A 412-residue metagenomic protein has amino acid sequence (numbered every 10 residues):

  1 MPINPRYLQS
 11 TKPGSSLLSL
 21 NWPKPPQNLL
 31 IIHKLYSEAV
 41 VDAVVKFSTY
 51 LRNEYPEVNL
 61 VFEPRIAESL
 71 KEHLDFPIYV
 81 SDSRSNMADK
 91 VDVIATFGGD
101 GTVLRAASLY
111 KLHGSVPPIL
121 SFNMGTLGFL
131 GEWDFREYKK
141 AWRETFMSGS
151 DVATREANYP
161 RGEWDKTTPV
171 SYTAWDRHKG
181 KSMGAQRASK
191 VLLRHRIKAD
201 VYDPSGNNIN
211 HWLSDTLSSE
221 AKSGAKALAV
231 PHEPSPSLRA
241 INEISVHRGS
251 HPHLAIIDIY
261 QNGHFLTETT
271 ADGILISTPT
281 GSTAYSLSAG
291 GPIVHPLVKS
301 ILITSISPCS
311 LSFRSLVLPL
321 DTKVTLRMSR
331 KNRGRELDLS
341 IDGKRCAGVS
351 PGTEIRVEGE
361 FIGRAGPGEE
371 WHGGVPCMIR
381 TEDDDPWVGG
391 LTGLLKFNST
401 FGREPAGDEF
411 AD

Functional and structural regions predicted by a protein language model:
M1-F97, L104, S108, S115 (+2 more regions): ATP/NTP phosphate-donor binding region
M1-I3, S15-L18, P23, I31 (+5 more regions): ATP/nucleoside-binding phosphotransfer catalytic cores, i.e., glycine-rich phosphate-binding loops
E38-V41, N208, G366: Short N-terminal binding/cap micro-motifs at the start of the first secondary-structure element
N59-P64, N86, R239, T267-T269 (+1 more regions): General beta-strand structural signal in soluble alpha/beta enzymes
A106-G125, F129: Gly/Ser-rich helix-loop-strand patches that form or flank binding pockets for ribonucleotide-derived cofactors
K111-S115, V294-H295, L318: Short, conserved loop/helix-junction motifs that constitute active-site signature segments in enzyme catalytic cores
G125-D272: Catalytic core of DAGKc-family lipid kinases
L254, H264-S312, D384: Gly/Ser/Thr-rich active-site loops/lids in small-molecule metabolic enzymes that frequently grip phosphoryl groups
